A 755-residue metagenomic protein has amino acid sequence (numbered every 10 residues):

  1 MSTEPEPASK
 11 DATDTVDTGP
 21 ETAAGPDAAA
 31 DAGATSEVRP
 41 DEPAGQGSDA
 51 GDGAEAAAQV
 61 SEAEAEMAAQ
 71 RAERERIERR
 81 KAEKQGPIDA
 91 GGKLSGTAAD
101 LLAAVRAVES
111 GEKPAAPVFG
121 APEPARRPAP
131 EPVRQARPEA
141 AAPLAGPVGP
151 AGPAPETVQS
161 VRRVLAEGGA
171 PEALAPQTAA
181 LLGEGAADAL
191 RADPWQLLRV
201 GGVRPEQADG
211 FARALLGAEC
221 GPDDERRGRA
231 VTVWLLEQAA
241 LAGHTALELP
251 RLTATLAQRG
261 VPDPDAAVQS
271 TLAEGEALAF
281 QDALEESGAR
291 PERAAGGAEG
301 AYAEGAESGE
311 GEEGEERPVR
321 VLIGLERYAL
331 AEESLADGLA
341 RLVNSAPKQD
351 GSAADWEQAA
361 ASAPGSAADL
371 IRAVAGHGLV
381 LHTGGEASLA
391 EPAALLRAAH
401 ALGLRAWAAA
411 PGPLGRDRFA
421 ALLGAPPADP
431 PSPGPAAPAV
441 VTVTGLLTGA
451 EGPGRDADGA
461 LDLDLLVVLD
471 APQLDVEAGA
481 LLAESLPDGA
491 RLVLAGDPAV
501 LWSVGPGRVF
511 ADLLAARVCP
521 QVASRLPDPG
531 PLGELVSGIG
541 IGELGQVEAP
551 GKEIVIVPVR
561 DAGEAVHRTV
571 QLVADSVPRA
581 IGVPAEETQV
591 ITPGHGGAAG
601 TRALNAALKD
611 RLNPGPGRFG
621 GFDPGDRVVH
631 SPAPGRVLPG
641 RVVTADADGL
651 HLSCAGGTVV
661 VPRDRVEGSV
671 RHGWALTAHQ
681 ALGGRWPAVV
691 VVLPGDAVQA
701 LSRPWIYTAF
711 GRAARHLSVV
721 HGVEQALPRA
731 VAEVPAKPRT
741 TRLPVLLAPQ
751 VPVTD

Functional and structural regions predicted by a protein language model:
S2-D355, P364, A375, V753-D755: Accessory, non-ATPase domains that flank or precede helicase/AAA+ motor cores in DNA-metabolism machines
R204, L252, L335, D497 (+4 more regions): Residue-level signature of catalytic and energy-coupling elements of molecular machines, predominantly ATP/GTP-dependent
E315-V319, E333-A393, A398-A406, G415-D417 (+2 more regions): Extended, compositionally biased accessory segments flanking or bridging domains
A368-A373, G378, E391, L395-L402 (+4 more regions): Conserved helicase motor core of P-loop NTPases
H377-L381, R405, L465, R491 (+3 more regions): Residue-level preference for the first positions of well-ordered beta-strands
L381-E553, E724: ASCE P-loop NTPase helicase motor core
S631-L638, G695-A697: Short, charged beta-turn/beta-strand-edge "cap" motif at the junction between a beta-strand and an adjacent loop
A645, S653-D755: C-terminal accessory regions
